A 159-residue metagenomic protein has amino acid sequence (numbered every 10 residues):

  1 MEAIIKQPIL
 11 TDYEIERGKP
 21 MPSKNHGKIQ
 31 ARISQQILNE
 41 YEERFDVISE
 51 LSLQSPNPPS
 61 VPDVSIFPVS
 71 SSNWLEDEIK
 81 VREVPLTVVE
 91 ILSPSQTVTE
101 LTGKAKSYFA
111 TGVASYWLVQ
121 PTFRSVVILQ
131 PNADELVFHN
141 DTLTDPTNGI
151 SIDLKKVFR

Functional and structural regions predicted by a protein language model:
M1-R159: Gly/Pro/Ser/Thr-rich low-complexity, intrinsically disordered segments predominantly at protein N-termini
